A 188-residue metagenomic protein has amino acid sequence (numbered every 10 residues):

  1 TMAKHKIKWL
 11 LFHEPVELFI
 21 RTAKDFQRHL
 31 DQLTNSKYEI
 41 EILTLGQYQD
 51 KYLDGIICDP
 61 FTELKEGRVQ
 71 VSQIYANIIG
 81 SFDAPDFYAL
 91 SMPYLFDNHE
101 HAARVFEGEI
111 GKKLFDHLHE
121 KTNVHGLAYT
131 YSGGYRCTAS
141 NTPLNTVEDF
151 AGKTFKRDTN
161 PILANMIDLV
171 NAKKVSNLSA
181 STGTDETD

Functional and structural regions predicted by a protein language model:
A3, T34-S36, E120, D168: Short, structurally constrained coil/turn elements that cap an alpha-helix or connect an alpha-helix to the following
A3-F19, F26-Q27, Y38-T44, G152-K156: Short, well-ordered beta-strand elements
F12-E14, L45-Q47, N160, S179-A180: An acidic- and aromatic-residue-enriched active-site/binding cleft used to recognize and process polar
R21-T22, G55: Generic recognition of short, well-ordered alpha-helical segments
Q27-R28, K51, G55-C58, T62-E63 (+3 more regions): Contiguous mixed-secondary-structure segments that line small-molecule binding/active-site clefts of soluble domains
L30, T34-K37, R68: Sec/Tat-exported extracytoplasmic proteins
K37-C58: Early extracytoplasmic/lumenal segment of secretory-pathway proteins
D185-D188: Short, intrinsically disordered, charge-balanced linker/junction segments flanking boundaries in proteins
